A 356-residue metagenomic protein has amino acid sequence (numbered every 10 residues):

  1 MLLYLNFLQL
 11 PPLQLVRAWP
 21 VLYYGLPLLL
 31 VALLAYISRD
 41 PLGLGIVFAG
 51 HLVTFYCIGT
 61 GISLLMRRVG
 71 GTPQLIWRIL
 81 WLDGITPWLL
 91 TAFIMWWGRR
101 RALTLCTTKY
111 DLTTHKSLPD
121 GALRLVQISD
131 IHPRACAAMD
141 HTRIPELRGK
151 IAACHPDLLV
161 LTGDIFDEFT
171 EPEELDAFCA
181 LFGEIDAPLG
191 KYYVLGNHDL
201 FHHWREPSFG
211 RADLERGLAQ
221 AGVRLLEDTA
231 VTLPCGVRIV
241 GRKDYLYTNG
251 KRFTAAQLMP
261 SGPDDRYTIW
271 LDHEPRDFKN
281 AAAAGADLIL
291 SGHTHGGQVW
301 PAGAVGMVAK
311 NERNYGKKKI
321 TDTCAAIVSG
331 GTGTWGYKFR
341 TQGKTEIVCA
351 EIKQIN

Functional and structural regions predicted by a protein language model:
M1-L105: Non-catalytic terminal accessory segments
L3-L8, D40, L44-T60, L75 (+7 more regions): Extended recognition/assembly regions associated with phosphoester-bond processing machinery
L65-C154: N-terminal signal-anchor transmembrane helix
S117-N356: Soluble catalytic domains of enzymes that build or remodel membrane lipids, polysaccharides, and related
